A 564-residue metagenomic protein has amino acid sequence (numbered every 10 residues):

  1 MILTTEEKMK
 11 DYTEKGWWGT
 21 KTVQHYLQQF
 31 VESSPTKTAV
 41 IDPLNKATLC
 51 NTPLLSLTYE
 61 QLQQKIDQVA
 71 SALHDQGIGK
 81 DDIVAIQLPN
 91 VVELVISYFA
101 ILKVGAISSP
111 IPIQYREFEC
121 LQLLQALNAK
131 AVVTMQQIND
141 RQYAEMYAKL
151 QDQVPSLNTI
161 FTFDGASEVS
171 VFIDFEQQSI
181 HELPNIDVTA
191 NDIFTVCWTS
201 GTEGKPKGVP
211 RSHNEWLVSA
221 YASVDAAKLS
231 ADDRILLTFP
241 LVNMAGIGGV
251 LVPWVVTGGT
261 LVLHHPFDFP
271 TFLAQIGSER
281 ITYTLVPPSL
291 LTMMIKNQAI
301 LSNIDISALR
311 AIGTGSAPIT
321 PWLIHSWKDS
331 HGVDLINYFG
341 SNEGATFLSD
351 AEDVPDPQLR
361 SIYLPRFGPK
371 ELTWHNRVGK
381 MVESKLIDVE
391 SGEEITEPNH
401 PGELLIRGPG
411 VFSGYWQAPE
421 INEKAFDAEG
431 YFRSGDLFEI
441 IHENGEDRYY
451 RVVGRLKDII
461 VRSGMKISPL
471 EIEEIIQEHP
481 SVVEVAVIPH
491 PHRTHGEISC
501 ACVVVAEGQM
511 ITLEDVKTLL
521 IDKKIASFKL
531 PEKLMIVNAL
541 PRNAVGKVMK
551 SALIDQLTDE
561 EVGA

Functional and structural regions predicted by a protein language model:
M1-L57, Q61-Q76, Q125, Q153 (+3 more regions): N-lobe entry segment of adenylate-forming
P35-T38, T162, S167, Q178-W198 (+3 more regions): Conserved pre-ATP/AMP-binding loop-to-beta segment of ANL
T36-V91, V95-F99, R116-L121, V171-D174 (+1 more regions): Conserved AMP-binding/adenylate-forming core of the ANL superfamily
A106-I173, E507-Q509: Structural core segment of the AMP-binding/adenylate-forming
Y115-Q122, V132-T134, T284, G408 (+5 more regions): AMP-binding/adenylate-forming catalytic core of the ANL superfamily
T162, I525-V548, A564: AMP-binding/adenylate-forming catalytic domain of the ANL superfamily
L217-R234, L241-Y283, L291, N297-Q298: Conserved AMP-binding/adenylation subdomain of ANL enzymes
I312, I319, L323-I336, N342-Y449 (+2 more regions): Conserved AMP-binding/adenylate-forming
